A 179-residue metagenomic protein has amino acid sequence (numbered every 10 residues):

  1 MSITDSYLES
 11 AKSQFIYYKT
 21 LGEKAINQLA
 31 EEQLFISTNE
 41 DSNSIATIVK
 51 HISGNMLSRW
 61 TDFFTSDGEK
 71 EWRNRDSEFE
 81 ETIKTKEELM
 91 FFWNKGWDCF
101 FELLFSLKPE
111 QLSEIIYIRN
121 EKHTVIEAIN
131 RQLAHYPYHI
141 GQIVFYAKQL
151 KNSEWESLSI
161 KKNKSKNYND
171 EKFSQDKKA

Functional and structural regions predicted by a protein language model:
M1-Q14: Extreme N-terminal tail/first-helix region
S2, D76-I83: Short glycine/proline-rich turn/loop motifs
Y7, Y18-L21, F92: Generic hydrophobic secondary-structure packing signal
K12-I16, E23, Q33-S77, I118-A179: Short, contiguous alpha-helical
L21-L29: Short amphipathic alpha-helix starts
Q28-F35, L103-S113, Q149-S153: Surface-exposed helix-capping loop/turn segments at secondary-structure junctions
E81-I116, I126-Y138: Acidic/histidine-rich alpha-helical segments that form the ligand environment of transition-metal centers
